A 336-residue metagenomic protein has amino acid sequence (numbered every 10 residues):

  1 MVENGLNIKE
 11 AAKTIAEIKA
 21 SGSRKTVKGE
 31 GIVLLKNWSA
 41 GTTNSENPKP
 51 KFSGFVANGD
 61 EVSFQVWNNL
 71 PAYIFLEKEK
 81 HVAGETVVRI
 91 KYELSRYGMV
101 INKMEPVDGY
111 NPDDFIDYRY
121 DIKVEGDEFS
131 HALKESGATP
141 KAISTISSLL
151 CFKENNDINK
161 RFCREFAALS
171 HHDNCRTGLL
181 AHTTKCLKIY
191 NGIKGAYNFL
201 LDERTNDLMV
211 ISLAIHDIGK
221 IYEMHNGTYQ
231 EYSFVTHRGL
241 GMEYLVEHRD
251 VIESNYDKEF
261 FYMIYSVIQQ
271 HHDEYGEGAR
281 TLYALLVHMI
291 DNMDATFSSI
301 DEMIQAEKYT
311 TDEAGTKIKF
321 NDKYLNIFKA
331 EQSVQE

Functional and structural regions predicted by a protein language model:
M1-I32: OB-fold nucleic-acid-binding modules
K25-E46: Structural detector for short beta-strands of small beta-barrel domains
T26-G29, N68-K91: Short nucleic-acid-contacting surface segments enriched for D/E, G, S/T with interspersed K/R
V33, C186, D291: Divalent metal-coordination and catalytic microenvironments
T43-L70: OB-fold (S1/OB) nucleic-acid-binding surfaces
K91-I122: OB-fold/S1-family single-stranded nucleic acid-binding modules
P112-Q230: Acidic/His-rich, divalent-metal-binding segments that scaffold phosphate/diphosphate chemistry
N198-F199, R204-E307: Divalent metal-dependent catalytic cores for phosphoryl transfer on phosphate-bearing substrates
